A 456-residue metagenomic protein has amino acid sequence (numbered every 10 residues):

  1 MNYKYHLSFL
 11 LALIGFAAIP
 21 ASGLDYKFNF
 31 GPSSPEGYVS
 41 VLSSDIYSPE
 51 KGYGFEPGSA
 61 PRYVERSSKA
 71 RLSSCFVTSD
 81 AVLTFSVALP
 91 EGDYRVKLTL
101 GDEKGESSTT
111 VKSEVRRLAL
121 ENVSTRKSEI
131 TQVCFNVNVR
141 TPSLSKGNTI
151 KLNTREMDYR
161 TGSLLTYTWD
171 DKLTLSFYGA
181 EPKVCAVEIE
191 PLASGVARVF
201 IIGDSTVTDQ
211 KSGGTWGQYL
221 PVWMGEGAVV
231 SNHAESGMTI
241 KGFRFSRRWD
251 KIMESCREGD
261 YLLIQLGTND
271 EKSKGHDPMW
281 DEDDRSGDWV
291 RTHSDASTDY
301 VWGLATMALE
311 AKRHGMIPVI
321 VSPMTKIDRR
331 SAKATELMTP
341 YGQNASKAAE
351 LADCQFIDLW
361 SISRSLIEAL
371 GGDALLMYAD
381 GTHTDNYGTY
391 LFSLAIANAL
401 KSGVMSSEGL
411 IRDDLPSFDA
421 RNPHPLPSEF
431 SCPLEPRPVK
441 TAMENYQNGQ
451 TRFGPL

Functional and structural regions predicted by a protein language model:
M1-F9: Bacterial N-terminal signal peptides that target proteins for export
S8-A17: Bacterial N-terminal signal peptides
A21-G23, F30, L175, E181-S236 (+2 more regions): Serine-esterase "nucleophile elbow" of acetyl-processing enzymes
S22-S212: Compositionally biased, intrinsically disordered or flexible polar/acidic segments
L24-K27, I130, R155-D158, Y167 (+3 more regions): Conserved catalytic region of serine esterases and O-acyltransferases that act on ester linkages in lipids
D80-L83, I240-K251: N-terminal post-signal-peptidase region of extra-cytosolic proteins
K211-G213, G242-F245, S331-E336: Short, solvent-exposed loop/turn segments at secondary-structure boundaries
R248-Y390, L394-D413, R452-L456: Alpha-helical cap/lid subdomain in secreted, periplasmic, or secretory-pathway luminal O-acyl-processing enzymes
